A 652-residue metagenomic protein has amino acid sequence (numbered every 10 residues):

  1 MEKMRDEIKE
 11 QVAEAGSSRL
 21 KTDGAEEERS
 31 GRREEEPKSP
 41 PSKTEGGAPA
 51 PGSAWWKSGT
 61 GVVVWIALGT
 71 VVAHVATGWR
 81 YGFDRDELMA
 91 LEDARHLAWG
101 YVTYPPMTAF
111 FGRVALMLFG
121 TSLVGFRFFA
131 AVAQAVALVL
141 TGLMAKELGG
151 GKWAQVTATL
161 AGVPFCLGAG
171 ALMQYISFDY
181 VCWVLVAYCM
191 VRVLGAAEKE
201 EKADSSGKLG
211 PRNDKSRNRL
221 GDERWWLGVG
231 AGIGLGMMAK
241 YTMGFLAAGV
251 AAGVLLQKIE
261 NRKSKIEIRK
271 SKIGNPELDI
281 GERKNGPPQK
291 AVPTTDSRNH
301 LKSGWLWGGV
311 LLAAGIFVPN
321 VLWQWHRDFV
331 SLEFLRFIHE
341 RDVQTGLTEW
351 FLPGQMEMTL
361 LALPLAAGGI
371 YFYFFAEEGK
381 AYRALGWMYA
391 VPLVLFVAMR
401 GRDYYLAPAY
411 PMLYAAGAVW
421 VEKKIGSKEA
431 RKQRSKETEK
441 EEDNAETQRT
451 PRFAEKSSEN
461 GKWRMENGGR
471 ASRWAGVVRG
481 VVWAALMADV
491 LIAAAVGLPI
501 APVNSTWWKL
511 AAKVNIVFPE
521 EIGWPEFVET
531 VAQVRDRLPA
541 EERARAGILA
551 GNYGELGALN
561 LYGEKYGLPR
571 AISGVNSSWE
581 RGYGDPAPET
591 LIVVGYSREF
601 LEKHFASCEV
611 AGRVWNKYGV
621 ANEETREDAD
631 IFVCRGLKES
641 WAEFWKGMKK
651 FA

Functional and structural regions predicted by a protein language model:
G61, T141-V163, V181: Transmembrane-helix signature of polytopic, membrane-embedded enzymes that assemble or transfer cell-envelope glycans
R95, L140, D179-A197, A231-G232: Specific aromatic-rich, kink-prone transmembrane helix
H96, W225-K240, A313, V391-A398: Membrane-interface alpha helices of multi-pass inner-membrane proteins
F128-G149, L185: Transmembrane-helix motifs of polytopic, lipid-linked glycan transferases
A171-D179: Short acidic/glycine- and proline-prone juxtamembrane loop motifs at membrane-interface regions of multi-pass membrane
C189-E198, K215-R219, L246-I266, K272 (+5 more regions): Perimembrane helix-loop-helix junctions
L235, A247-I259, D296-Y382, F396 (+1 more regions): Transmembrane-lumen/periplasm boundary regions of multi-pass, lipid-linked membrane glycan transferases
G476-A544, G554-G557, L561-G567, G574-S577 (+2 more regions): Membrane-proximal, lumen/periplasm-facing interface regions of secretory-pathway glyco- and lipid-modifying enzymes
